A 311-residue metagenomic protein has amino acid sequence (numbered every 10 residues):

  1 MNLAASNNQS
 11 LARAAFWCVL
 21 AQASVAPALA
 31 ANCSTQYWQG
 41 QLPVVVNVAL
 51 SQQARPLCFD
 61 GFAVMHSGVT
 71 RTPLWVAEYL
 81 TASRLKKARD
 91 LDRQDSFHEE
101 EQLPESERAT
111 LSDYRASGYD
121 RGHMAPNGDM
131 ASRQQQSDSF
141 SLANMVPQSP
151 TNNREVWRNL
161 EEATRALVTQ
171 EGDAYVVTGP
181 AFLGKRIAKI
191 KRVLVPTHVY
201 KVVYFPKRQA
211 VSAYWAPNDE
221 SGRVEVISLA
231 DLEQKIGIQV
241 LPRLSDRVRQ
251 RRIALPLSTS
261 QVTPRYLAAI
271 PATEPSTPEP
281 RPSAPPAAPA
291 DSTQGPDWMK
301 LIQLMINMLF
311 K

Functional and structural regions predicted by a protein language model:
N2-A15: Bacterial N-terminal signal peptides that target proteins for export
L3, W17-C18, Q22-K311: Domain-level detector for secreted/extracellular nuclease and nuclease-toxin modules, and for the ENPP-like C-terminal
